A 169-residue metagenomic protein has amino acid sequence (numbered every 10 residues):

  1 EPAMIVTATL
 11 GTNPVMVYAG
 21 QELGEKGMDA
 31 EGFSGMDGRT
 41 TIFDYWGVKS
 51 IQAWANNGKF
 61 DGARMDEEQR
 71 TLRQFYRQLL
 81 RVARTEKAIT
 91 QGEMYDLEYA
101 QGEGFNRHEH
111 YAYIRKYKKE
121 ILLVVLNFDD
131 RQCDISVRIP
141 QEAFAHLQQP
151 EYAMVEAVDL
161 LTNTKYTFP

Functional and structural regions predicted by a protein language model:
E1-E156, T162-K165: Loop/helix patches that line or flank the sugar-binding groove of alpha-linked glycan CAZymes
